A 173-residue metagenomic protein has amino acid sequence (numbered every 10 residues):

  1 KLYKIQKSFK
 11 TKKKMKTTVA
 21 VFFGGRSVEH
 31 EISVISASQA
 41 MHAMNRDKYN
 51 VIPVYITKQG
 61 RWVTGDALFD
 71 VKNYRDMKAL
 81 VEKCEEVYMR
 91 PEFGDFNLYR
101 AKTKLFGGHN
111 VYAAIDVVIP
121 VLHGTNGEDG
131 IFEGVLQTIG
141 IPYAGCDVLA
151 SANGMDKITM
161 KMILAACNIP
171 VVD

Functional and structural regions predicted by a protein language model:
K1-K14: N-terminal amphipathic/basic-hydrophobic helices that include classical n-h-c signal peptides and signal-anchor
K12-L149, N153-A166: ATP-binding N-terminal substructure of ATP-dependent carboxylate-amine bond-forming enzymes
A166-D173: Rossmann-like NAD(P)H-binding beta-loop-alpha module
